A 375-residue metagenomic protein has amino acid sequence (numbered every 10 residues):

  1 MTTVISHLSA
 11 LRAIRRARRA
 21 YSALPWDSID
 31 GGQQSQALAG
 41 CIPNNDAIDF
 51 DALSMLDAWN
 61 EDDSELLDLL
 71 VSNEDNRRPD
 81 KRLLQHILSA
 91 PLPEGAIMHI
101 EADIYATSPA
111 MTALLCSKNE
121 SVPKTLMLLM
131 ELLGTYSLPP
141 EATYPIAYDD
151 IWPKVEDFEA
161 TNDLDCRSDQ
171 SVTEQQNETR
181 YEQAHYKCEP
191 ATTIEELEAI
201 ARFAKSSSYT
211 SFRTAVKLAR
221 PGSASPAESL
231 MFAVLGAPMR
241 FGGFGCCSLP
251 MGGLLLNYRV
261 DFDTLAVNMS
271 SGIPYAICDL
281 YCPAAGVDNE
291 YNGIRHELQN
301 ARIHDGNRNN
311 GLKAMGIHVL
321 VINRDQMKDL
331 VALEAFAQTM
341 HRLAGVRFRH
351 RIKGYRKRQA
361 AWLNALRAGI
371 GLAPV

Functional and structural regions predicted by a protein language model:
M1-S208, H350-I352, L363-V375: Short gly/ser-rich loop at a beta-strand->alpha-helix junction or flexible surface loop bordering the NTP-binding
R180-V375: Surface segments flanking catalytic/ligand-binding clefts of nucleic-acid enzymes
